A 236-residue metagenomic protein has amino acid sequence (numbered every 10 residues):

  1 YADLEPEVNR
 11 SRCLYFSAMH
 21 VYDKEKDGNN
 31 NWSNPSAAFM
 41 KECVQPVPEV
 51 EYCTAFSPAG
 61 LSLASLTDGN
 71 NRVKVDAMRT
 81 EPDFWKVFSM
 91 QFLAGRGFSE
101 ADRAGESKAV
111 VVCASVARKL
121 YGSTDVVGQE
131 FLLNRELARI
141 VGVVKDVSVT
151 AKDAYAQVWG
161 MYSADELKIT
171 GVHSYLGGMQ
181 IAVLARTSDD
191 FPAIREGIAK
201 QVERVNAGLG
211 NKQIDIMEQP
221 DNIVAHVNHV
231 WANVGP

Functional and structural regions predicted by a protein language model:
Y1-N71, M78, L176-S188, G197: Membrane-proximal extracellular/periplasmic loop immediately following the first transmembrane helix
D3-E5, E42-V44, S99-A101, Y121-G122 (+1 more regions): Short, flexible, glycine/charge-rich loop motifs used to bind or transfer phosphoryl groups or to couple energy/partner
E25-K26, A101-D102, K119: A generic structural signal for short coil/turn motifs at secondary-structure boundaries
K26-N29, N70-V75, V224-G235: Short, charged low-complexity intrinsically disordered segments located at boundaries of structured domains
N29-N30, R103-G105, T170: A short, ordered amphipathic alpha-helix with a cationic face
F56-A59, T67-G97, R103-A104, V141-G142: The feature marks short, hydrophobic/small-residue-biased sequence motifs that occur predominantly
S62-L63, D102, T150: Generic structural signal for helix capping and beta-alpha/helix-loop junctions
P82-G97, K108-G235: Mid-to-C-terminal secondary-structure elements that act as membrane-proximal/extracytoplasmic interface segments
